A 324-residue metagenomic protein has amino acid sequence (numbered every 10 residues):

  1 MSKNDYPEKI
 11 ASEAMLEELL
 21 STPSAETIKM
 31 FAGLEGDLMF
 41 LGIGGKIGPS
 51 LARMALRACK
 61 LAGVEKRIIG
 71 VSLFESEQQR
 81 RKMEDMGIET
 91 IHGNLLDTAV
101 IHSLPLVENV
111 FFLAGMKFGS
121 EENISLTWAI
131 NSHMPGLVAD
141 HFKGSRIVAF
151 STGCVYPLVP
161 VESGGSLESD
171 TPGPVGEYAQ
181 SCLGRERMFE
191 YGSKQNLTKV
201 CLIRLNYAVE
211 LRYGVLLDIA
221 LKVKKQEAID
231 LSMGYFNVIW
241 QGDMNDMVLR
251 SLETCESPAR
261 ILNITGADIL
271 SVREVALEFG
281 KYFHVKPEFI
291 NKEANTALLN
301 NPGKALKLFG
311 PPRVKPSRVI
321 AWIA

Functional and structural regions predicted by a protein language model:
S2-I28, P316-A324: Amphipathic terminal alpha-helices
E26, G93, V285-A324: C-terminal amphipathic/interface module of NAD(P)-dependent oxidoreductases and related NAD-binding regulators
D37, N109-F112, K117, H133-E177: Conserved Rossmann-fold NAD(P)-dependent oxidoreductase catalytic core, especially the SDR/UDP-sugar
D37-R57: N-terminal Rossmann NAD(P)H-binding glycine-rich loop of SDR-like oxidoreductase domains
P49, F74-Q78, K82-I130: NAD(P)H-binding glycine-rich loop region in Rossmannoid oxidoreductase-like domains and their noncatalytic homologs
V175, L183-N237, Q241-D243, F279: NAD(P)-dependent short-chain dehydrogenase/reductase
R204-A208, D230-Y235, I239, R260-L270 (+2 more regions): Glycine-rich Rossmann NAD(P)(H)-binding loop
M247-P302: Mid/C-terminal beta-alpha module of Rossmann-like enzyme folds, strongest in SDR-family dehydrogenases/epimerases
